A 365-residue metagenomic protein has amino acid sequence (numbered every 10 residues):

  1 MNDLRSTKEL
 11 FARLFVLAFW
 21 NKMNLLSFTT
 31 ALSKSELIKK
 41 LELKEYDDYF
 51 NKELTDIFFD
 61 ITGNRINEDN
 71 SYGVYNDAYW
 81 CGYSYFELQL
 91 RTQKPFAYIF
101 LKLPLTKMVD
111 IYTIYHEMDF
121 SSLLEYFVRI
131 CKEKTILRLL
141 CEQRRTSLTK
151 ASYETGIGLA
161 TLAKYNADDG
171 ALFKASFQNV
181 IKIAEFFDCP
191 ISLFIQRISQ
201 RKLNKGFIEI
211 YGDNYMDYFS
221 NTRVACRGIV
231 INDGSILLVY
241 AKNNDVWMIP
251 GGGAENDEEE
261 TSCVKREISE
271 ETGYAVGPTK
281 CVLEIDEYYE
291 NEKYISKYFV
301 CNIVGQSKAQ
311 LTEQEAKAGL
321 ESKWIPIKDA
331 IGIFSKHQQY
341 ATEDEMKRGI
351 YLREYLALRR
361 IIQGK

Functional and structural regions predicted by a protein language model:
L32, R145-Y165: Short alpha-helical DNA-recognition segment
L43-Y46, G156-K174, R197: Recognition helix of helix-turn-helix/homeodomain-like DNA-binding domains that insert into the DNA major groove
I57-I66, F177-L193: DNA major-groove recognition helix of helix-turn-helix/homeodomain DNA-binding modules
E125-T146: A short, Lys/Arg-rich alpha-helix, primarily the initiator
A167, I231-E271: Conserved Nudix-box catalytic region and its N-terminal flanking loop in Nudix hydrolases and closely related
S199-R227: Acidic, metal-coordinating catalytic segment for phosphate/diphosphate chemistry, firing primarily on the Nudix
D245, A316-K365: Nudix hydrolase/Nudix homology domain
A254-P278, D286-Y340: Unchanged
